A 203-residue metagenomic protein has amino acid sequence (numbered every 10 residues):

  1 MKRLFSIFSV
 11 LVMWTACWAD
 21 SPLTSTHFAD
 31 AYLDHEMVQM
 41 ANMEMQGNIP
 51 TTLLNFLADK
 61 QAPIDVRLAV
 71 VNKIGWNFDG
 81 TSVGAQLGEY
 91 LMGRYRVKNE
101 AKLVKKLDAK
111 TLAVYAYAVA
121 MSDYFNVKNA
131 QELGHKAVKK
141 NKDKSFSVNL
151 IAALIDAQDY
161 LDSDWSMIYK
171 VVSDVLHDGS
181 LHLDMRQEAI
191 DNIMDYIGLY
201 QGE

Functional and structural regions predicted by a protein language model:
K2-F5, M185: Long terminal accessory regions outside catalytic cores
L4-T15: Sec-dependent N-terminal signal peptides
C17, W76, M121-D123: Short, flexible beta-strand-to-coil junctions
A19-K105, A157-E203: N-terminal alpha-helical interaction modules that lie
P63, D108, S145-S147: Residues that mark the junctions of alpha-helical repeat units in TPR/alpha-solenoid scaffolds
V83-N141: Surface-exposed, polar helix/loop patches in the mature regions of secreted/periplasmic/lumenal proteins that form
A118-L181: Conserved binding-pocket/active-site segment within a compact domain
